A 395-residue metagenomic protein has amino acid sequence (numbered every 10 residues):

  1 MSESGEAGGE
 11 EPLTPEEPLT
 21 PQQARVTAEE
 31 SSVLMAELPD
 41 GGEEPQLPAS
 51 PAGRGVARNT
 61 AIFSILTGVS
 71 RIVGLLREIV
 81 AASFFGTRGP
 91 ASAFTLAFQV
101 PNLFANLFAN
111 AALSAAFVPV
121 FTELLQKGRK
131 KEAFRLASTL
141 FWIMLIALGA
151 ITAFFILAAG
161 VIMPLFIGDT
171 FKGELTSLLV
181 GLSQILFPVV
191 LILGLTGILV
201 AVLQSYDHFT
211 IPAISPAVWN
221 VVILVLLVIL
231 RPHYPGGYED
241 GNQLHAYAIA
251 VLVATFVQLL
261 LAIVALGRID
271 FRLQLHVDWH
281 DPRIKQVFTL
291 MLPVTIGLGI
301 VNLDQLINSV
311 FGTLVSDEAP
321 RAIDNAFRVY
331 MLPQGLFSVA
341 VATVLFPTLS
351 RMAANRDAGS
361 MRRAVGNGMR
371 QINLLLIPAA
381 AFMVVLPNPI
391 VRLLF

Functional and structural regions predicted by a protein language model:
S2-F395: Membrane-embedded alpha-helical bundles of multi-pass transporters/translocases, especially carrier/permease families
